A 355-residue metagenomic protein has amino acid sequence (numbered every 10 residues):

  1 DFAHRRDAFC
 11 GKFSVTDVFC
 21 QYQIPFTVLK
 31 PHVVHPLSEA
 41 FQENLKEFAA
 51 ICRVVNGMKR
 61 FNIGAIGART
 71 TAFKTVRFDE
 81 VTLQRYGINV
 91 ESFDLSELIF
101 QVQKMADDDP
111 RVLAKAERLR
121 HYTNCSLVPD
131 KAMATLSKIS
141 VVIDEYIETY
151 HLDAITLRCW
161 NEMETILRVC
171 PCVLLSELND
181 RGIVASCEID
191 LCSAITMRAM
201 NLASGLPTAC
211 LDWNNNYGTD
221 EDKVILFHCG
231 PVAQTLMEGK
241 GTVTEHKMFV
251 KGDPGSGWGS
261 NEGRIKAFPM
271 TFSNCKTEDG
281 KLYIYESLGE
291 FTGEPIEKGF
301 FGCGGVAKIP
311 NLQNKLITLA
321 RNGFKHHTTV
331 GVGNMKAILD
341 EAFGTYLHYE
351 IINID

Functional and structural regions predicted by a protein language model:
D1-K46, N179-K223, N334, N353: Peripheral docking tails and interdomain loops at the edges of cofactor- or intermediate-handling domains
F2-A114, R120-T123: Cap/lid and interdomain-hinge subdomains that line or gate substrate/regulatory clefts in soluble alpha/beta enzymes
R77, R85-Y86, L98, V102-P110 (+4 more regions): C-terminal and late-domain segments of enzyme folds
F78-R85, P171-L174, T345-H348: Short, solvent-exposed amphipathic alpha-helical segments in soluble enzyme and RNA/protein-processing domains
F93, H151-R158, L206-N214, I352-D355: Flexible, glycine/charged-enriched surface loops at secondary-structure junctions
A114-A116, H121-A203: Long, internal scaffold/assembly segments composed of regular secondary structure
G182-I296: C-terminal catalytic subdomain
K251-D355: Extended hydrophobic packing segments that form well-structured cores
